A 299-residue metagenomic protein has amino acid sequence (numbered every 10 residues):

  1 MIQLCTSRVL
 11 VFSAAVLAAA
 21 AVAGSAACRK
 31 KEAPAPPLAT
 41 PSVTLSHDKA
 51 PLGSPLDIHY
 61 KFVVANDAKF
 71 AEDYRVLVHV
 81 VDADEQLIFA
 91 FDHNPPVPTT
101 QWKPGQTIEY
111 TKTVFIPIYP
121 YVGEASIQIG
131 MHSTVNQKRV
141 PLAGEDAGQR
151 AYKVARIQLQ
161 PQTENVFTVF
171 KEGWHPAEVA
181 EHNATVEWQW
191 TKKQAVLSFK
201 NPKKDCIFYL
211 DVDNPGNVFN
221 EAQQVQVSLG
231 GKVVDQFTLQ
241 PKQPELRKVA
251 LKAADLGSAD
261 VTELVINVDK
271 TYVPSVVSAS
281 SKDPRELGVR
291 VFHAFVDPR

Functional and structural regions predicted by a protein language model:
M1-A26: Sec-dependent bacterial lipoprotein signal peptides
C28-R299: C-terminal luminal/periplasmic domains and tails of membrane-associated envelope-modifying transferases
